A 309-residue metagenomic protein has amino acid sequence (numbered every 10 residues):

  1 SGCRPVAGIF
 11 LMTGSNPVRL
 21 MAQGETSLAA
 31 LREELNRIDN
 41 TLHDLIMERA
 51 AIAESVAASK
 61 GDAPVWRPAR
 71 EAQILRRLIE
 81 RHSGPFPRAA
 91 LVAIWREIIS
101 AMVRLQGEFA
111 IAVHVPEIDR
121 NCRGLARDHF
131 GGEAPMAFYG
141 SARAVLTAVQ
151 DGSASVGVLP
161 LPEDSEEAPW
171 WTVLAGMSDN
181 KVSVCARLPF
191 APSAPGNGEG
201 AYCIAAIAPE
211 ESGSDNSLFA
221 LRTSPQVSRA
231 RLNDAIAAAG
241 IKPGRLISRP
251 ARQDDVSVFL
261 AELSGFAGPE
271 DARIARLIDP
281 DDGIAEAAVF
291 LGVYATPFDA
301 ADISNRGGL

Functional and structural regions predicted by a protein language model:
V6-A7: Acidic, Ala/Val/Gly-enriched low-complexity intrinsically disordered segments
F10-L309: Domain-level signature for soluble enzymes in the chorismate/prephenate branch of the shikimate pathway
